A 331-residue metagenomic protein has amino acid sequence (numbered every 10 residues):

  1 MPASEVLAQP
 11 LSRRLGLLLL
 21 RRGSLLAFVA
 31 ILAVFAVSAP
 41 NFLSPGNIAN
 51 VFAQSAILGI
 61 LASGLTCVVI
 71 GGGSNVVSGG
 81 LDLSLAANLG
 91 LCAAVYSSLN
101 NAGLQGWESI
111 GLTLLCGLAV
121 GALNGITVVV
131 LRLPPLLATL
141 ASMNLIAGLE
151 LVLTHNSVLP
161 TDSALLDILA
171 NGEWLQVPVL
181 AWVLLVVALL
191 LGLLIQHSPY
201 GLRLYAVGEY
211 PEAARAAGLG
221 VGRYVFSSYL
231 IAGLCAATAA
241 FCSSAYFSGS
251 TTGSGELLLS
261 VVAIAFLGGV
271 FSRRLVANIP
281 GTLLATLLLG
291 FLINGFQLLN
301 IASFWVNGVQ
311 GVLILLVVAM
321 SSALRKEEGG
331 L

Functional and structural regions predicted by a protein language model:
M1-A33, G46, L65, A216 (+2 more regions): Cytosolic-side transmembrane-helix boundaries in multi-pass membrane proteins
R21-L26, V51, S84-N88, Y96 (+7 more regions): Hydrophobic alpha-helical transmembrane segments
S24-V37, L61-L65, A147-G148, V183-L193 (+4 more regions): Hydrophobic core segments of alpha-helical transmembrane domains in multi-pass membrane transport and ion-translocation
V34-F35, G46-A102, G269-V276, V312: Single transmembrane alpha-helix segments in multi-pass membrane proteins
N100-M143, L284-L289: Alpha-helical transmembrane segments within multi-pass membrane transporters and channels
Q105-W107, V120-L123, Q176-S250: Helix-loop-helix "hairpin" substructures at the membrane interface of multi-pass membrane proteins
L131, P135-S198, Y224-S227, Y246-G255 (+1 more regions): Transmembrane helix-bundle core of multi-pass membrane transporters and related energy-transducing complexes
A236, Y246, S250-G311: Transmembrane alpha-helical segments in multi-pass inner-membrane proteins
